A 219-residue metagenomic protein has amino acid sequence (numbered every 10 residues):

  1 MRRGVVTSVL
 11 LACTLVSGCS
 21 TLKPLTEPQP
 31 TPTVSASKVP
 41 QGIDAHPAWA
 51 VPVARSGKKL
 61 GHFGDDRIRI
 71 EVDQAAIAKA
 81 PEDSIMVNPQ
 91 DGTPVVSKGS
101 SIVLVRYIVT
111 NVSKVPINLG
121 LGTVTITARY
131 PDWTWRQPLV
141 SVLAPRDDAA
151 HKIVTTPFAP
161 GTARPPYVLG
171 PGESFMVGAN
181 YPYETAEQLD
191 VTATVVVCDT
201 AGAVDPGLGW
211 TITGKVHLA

Functional and structural regions predicted by a protein language model:
M1-S17: Sec-dependent bacterial lipoprotein signal peptides
C19-P28: Bacterial lipoprotein signal-peptidase II cleavage site
P30-I70: N-terminal low-complexity, Pro/Thr/Ser-rich intrinsically disordered segments that act as propeptides or flexible
P32-A36, P40, P160-A219: Surface-exposed edge beta-strand/loop patches
V53-G99: Low-complexity, acidic Ser/Thr/Pro/Gly-rich terminal tails and inter-domain linkers that flank the onset of structured
S101-V105: Short, solvent-exposed loop/turn segments enriched in Ser/Thr/Gly
I108-P116: Asparagine-centered strand-capping/turn motif at beta-strand->loop junctions
V115-L169: The feature marks short-to-medium sequence segments in extracytoplasmic or secretory-pathway proteins
